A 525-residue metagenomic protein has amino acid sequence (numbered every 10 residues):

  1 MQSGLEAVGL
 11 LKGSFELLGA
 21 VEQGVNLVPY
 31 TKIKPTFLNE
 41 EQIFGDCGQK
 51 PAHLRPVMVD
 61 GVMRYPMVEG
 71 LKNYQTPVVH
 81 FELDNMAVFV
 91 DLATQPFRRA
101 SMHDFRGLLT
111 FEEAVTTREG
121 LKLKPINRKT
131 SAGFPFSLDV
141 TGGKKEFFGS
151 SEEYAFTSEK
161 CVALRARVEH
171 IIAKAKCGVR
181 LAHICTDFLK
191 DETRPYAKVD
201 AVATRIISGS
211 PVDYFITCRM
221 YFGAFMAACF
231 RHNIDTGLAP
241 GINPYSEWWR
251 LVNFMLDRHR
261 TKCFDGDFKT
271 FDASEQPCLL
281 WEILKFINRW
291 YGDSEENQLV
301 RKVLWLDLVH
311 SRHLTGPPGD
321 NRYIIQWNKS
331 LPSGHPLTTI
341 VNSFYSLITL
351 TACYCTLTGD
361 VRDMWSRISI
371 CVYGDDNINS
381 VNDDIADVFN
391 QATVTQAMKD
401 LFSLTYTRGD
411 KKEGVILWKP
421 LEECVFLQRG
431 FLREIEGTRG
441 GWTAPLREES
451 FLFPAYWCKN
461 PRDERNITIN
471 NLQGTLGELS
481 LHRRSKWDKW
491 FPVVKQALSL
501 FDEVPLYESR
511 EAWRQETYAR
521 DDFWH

Functional and structural regions predicted by a protein language model:
M1-H525: Viral RNA-dependent RNA polymerase
